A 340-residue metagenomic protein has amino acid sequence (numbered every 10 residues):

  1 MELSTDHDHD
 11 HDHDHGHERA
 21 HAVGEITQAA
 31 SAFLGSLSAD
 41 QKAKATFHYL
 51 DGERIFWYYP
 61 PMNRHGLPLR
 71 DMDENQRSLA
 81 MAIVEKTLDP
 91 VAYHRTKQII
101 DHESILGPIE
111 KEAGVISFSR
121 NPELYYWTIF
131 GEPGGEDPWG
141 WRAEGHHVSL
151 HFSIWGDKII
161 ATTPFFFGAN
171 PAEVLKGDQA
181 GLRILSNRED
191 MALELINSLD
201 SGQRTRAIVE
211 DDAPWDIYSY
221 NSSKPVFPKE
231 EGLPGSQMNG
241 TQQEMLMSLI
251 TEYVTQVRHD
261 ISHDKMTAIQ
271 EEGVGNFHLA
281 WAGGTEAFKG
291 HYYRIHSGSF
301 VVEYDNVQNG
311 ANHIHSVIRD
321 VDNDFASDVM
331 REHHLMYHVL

Functional and structural regions predicted by a protein language model:
E2-D8, D14-L340: A cross-kingdom marker for long, charged
